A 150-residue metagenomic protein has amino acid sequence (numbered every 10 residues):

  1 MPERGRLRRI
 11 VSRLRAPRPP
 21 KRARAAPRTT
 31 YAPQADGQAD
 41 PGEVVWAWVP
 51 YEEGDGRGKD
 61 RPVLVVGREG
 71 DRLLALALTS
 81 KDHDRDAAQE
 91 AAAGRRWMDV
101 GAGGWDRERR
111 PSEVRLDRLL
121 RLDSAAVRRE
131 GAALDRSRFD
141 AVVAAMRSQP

Functional and structural regions predicted by a protein language model:
M1-R61, V65-P150: Conserved functional hotspots at enzyme active or ligand-binding sites that engage polyanionic ligands
